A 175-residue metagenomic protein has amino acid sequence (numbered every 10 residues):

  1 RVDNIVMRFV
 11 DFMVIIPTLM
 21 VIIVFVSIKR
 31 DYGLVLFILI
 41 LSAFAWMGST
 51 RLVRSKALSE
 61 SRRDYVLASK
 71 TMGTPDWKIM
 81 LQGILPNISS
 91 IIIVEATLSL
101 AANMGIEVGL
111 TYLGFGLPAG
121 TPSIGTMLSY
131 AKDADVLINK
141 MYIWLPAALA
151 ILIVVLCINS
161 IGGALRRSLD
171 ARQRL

Functional and structural regions predicted by a protein language model:
V2-M7, L58, R62, L67-V94: Amphipathic cytosolic juxtamembrane alpha-helices at the membrane-cytosol interface of multi-pass membrane transporters
V2-R51, S55-S59, I91-I93: Generic hydrophobic transmembrane alpha-helix motif, especially the helices
M20-V24, I38, A45-L52, I92-M127: Non-cytoplasmic
F37, D135-N159: A membrane-interface signal for the N-terminal entry of alpha-helical transmembrane segments
M72-T74, P118, A171-R172: A short glycine-centered flexible hinge/capping loop motif at secondary-structure junctions
I88-I91, C157-I161: Conserved ATP-binding N-box helix of the HATPase_c
G125-L137: Short, membrane-exposed interhelical loops at transmembrane-helix boundaries
S160-L175: Short cytosolic juxtamembrane segments of multi-pass membrane proteins
